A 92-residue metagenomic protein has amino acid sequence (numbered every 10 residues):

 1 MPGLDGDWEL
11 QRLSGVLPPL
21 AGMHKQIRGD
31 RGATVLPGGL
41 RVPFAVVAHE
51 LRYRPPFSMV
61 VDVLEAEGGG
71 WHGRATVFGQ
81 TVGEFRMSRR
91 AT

Functional and structural regions predicted by a protein language model:
M1-G3, E67-H72, M87-T92: Mature soluble binding/inhibitory domains
M1-P37, G73-A75: Tryptophan-anchored aromatic micro-motifs
L4, V60, G83: Residues that flank catalytic or metal-binding motifs in active/ligand-binding sites
D7, V77-T92: Edge beta-strand at a domain terminus
E9-Q11, R52, S88: Residues in well-ordered beta-strands of folded domains
V16, G29-G70: Contiguous, well-ordered beta-strand patches that form the walls/edges of small beta-barrel/beta-sandwich domains
P55, A75-V77: Beta-turn initiation residues at beta-strand->coil junctions
